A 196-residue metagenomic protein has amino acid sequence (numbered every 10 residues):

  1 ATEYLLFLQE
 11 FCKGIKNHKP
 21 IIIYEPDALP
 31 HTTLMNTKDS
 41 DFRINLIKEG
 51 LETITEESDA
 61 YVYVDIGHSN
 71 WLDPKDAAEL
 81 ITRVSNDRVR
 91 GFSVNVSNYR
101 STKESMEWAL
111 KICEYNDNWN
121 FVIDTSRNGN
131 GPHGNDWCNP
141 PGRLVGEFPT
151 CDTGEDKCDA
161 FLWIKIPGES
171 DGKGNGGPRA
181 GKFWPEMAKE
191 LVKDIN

Functional and structural regions predicted by a protein language model:
A1-H18, I166-L191, I195-N196: N-terminal carbohydrate-binding/catalytic regions of secreted carbohydrate-active enzymes
A1-V62, D76, L80, D87-R88: Substrate-binding cleft of extracellular glycoside hydrolase catalytic domains
I23-E25, Y63-D65, S93, V122-I123: Generic enzyme active-site microenvironment
S69-E186: Surface-exposed substrate-engagement region within the catalytic domains of secreted or surface-exposed extracellular
